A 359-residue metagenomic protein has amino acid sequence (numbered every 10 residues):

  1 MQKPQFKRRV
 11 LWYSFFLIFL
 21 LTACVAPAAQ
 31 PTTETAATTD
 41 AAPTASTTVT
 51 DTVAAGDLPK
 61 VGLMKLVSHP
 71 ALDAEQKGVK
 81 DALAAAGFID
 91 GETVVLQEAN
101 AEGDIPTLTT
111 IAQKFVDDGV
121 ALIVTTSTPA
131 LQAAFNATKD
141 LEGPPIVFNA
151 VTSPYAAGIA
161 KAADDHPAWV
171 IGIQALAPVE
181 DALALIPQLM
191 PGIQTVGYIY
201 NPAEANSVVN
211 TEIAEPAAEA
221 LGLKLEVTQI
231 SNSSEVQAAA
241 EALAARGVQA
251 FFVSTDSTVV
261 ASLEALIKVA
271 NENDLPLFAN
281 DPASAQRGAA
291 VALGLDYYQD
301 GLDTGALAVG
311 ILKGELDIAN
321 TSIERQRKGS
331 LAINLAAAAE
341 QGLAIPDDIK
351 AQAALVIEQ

Functional and structural regions predicted by a protein language model:
Q2-K7, V25-Q359: Short hydrophobic alpha-helices and adjacent helix-cap/hinge residues
R9-L17: Sec-dependent signal peptide recognition, specifically the positively charged N-region followed immediately by
L20-A23: C-terminal motif of bacterial Sec signal peptides marking the signal peptidase cleavage site
